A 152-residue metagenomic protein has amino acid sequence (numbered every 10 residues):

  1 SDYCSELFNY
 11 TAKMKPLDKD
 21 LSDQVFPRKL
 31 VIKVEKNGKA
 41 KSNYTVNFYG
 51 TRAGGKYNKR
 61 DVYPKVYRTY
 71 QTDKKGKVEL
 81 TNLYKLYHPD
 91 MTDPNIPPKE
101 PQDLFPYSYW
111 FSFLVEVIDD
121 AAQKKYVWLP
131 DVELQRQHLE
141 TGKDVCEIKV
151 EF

Functional and structural regions predicted by a protein language model:
S1-K15, L104-V145: Structured interaction patches on ligand/partner-binding surfaces of diverse proteins
D2-K29, E35-A40, G50-R52, E140-F152: Beta-strand-rich domain onsets/edges
P27-K29, N43-N47, W110-S112: Exposed beta-strand and adjacent loop surfaces of beta-rich binding modules that mediate intermolecular recognition
N37, T51-K56, I118-A122: Change "in extracellular beta-sheet-rich domains … of secreted and cell-surface proteins" to "in beta-sheet-rich domains
K39-Y49, K59, K65: Short flexible loop/turn segments that cap and initiate beta-strands
K56-L83, D90-M91: Short, acidic Ser/Thr/Gly-rich low-complexity loop/linker segments typical of extracellular and cell-surface proteins
Y67-Q71, P101-Q102, Q135-R136: Beta-strand-rich interaction surfaces with strong enrichment in secreted/lumenal proteins
E79-F111: Short Pro-Gly-centered beta-turn/loop motif in secreted/extracellular proteins
